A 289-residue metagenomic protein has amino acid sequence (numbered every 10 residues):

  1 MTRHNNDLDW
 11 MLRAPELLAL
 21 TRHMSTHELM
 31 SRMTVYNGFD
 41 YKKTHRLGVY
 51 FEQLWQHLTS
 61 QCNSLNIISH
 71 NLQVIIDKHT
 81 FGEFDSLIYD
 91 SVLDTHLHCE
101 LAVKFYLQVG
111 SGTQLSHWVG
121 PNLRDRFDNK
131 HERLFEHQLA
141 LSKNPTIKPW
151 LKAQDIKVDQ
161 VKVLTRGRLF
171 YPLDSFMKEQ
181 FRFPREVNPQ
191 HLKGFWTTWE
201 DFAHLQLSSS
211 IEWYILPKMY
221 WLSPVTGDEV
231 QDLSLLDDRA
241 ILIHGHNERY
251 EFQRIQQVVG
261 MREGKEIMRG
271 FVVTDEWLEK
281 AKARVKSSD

Functional and structural regions predicted by a protein language model:
M1-D289: Intrinsically disordered, low-complexity Ser/Thr/Pro/Gly-rich regulatory segments
